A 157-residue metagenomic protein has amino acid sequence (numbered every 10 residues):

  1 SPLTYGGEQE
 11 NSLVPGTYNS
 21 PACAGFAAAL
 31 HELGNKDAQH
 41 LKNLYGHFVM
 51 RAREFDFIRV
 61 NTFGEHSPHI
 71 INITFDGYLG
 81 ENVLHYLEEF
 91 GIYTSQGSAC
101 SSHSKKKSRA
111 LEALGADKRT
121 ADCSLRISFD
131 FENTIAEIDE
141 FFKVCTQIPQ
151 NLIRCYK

Functional and structural regions predicted by a protein language model:
S1-K157: Pyridoxal 5′-phosphate
